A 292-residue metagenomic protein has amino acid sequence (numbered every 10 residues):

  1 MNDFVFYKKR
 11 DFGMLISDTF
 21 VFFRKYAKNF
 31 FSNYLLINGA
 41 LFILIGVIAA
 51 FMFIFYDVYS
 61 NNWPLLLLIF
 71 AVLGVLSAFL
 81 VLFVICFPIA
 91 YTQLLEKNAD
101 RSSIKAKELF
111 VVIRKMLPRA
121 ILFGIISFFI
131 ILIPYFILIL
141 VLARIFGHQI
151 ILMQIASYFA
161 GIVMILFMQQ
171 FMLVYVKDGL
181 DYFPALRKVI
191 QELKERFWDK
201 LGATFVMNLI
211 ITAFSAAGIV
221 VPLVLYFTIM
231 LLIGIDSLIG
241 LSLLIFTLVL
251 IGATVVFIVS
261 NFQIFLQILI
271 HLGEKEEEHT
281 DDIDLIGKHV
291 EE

Functional and structural regions predicted by a protein language model:
N2-F6, D18, F55-L67, L80-R101 (+3 more regions): Juxtamembrane transition segments at transmembrane-helix termini in multipass membrane proteins
D3-F4, K8-K9, G13-I43, S103-I133 (+1 more regions): Interfacial aromatic "cap" segments that immediately flank transmembrane helices in multipass membrane proteins
F30, L66-F70, G74, R119-A120 (+4 more regions): Residue-level signature of transmembrane alpha-helical entry/exit and packing/kink sites in multi-pass membrane
I37-N38, L44-F53, S77, V81-P88: Transmembrane-helix bundle segments that line or gate the permeation/cavity pathway in multi-pass membrane proteins
F42-L67, R119-Q154, L232-D236: Long, highly hydrophobic alpha-helical transmembrane signal-anchor segments
A71, V75, V84-Y91, K105 (+1 more regions): Generic hydrophobic, aliphatic-rich segments that mediate packing or membrane embedding
R101-S102, H148: Short, surface-exposed helix-loop/turn micro-motifs enriched in polar/charged residues
